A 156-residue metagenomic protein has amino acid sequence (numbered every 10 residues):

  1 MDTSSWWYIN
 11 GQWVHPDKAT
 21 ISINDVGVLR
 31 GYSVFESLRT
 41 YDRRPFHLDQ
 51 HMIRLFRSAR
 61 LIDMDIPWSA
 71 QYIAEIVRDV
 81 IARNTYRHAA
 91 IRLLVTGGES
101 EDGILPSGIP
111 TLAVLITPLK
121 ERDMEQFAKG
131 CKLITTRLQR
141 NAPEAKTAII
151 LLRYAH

Functional and structural regions predicted by a protein language model:
M1-D79, T96, I104-H156: Helix-start/capping segments and mature chain N-termini
V77, A82, Y86-V95: Ordered, amphipathic secondary-structure segments that act as subunit-interaction surfaces in large macromolecular
R92, E99-D102: Glycine/charge-rich, flexible interdomain linkers and switch-proximal surface loops that mediate coupling
